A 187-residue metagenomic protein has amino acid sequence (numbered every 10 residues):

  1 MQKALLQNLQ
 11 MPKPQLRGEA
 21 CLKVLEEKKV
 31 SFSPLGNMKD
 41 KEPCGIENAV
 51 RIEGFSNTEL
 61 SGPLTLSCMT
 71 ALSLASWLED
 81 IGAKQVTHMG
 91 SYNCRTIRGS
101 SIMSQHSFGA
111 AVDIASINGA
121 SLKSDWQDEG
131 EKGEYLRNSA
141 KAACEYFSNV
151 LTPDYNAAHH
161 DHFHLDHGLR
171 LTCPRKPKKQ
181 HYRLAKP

Functional and structural regions predicted by a protein language model:
M1: Cell-wall glycan-active module
A4-L6: Short Lys/Arg-enriched alpha/beta "domain-start" segment
Q10-T87: Active-site acidic/histidine clusters and adjacent loop/turn architecture that either coordinate catalytic ions
L22, F32-A49, Q85-T87, G99-P187: Catalytic cores and adjacent binding grooves of peptidoglycan-active enzymes
M89-S91: Short, well-ordered beta-to-alpha junction loops that form the rim of enzyme active sites and present histidine/acidic
N93-R98: Short, solvent-exposed loop/turn segments at secondary-structure junctions
